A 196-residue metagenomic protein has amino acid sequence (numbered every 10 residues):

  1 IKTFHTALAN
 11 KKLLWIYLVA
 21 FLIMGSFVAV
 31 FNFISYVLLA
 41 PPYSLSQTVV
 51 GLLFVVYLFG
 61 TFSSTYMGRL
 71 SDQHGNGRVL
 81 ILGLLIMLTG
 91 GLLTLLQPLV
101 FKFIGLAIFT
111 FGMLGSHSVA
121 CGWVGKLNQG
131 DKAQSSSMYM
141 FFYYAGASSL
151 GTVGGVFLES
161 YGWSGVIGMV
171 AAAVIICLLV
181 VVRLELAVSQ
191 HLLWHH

Functional and structural regions predicted by a protein language model:
I1-L18: Juxtamembrane intracellular "pre-TM" segments in multi-pass secondary transporters
V19-F31, L39, M113: Conserved extracellular-gate-facing transmembrane-helix segments in secondary transporters
Y36, L114-L127: Intracellular helix-loop hinge segments at the cytoplasmic ends of transmembrane helices in 12-TM rocker-switch-type
P41-F59, Q134-M138: Loop-to-transmembrane helix entry
F62-G75, L158-E159: Helix-to-loop junctions at the C-terminal end of transmembrane segments in multipass secondary transporters
G75-A120: C-terminal transmembrane helical hairpin of 12-TM major facilitator-type secondary transporters
K126-V170: A late C-terminal transmembrane helix in Major Facilitator Superfamily
M169-H196: Multi-pass alpha-helical transporter architecture, strongest for 12-TM Major Facilitator/SLC carriers used
